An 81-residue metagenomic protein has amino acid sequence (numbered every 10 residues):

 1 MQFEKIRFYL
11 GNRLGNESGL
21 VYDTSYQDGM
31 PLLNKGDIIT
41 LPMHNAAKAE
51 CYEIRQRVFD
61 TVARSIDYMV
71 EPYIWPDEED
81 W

Functional and structural regions predicted by a protein language model:
Q2-V21: Short, basic/aromatic beta-hairpin or loop at an interaction surface
G19-G29: Short alpha-helix capping/helix-loop boundary micro-motifs
K48-F59: Short beta-strand-centered aromatic/proline hotspots
D60-Y73: Short, solvent-exposed secondary-structure boundary/capping segments
P76-W81: Short acidic DE-rich linear segments
